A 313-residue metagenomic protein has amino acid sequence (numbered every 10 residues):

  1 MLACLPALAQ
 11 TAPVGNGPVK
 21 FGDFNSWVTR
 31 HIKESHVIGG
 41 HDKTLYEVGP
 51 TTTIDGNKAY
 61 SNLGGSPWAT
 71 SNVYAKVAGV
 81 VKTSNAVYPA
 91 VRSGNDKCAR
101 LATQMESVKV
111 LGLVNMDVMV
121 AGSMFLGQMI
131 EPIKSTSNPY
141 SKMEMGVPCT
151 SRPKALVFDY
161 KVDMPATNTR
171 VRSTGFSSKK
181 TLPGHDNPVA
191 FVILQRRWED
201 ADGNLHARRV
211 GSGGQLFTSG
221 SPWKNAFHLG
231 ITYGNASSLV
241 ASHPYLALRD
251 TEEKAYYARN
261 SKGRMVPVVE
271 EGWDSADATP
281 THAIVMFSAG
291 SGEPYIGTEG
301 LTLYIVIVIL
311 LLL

Functional and structural regions predicted by a protein language model:
C4-P6: N-terminal signal peptide c-region/cleavage motif recognized by signal peptidases
Q10-P153, V157, R172-G175, P183-P294: Aromatic (Trp/Tyr/Phe) and Gly/Pro-enriched flexible surface segments
A166, S178: Extended catalytic cores and adjacent scaffolds of nucleotide/polyanion-binding enzymes
E293-T302: Short, exposed "boundary/linker" segments that immediately precede the start of a downstream structural module
T302-L313: Core hydrophobic alpha-helical membrane-spanning segments
